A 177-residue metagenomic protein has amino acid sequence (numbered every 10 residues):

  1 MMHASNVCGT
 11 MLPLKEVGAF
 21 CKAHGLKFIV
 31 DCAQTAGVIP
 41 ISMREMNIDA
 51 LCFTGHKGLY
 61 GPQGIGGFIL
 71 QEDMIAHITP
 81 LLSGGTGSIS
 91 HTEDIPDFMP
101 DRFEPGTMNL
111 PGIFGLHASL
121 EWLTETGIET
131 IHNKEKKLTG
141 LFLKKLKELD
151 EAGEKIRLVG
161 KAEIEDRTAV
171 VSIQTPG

Functional and structural regions predicted by a protein language model:
M1-G177: Pyridoxal 5′-phosphate
